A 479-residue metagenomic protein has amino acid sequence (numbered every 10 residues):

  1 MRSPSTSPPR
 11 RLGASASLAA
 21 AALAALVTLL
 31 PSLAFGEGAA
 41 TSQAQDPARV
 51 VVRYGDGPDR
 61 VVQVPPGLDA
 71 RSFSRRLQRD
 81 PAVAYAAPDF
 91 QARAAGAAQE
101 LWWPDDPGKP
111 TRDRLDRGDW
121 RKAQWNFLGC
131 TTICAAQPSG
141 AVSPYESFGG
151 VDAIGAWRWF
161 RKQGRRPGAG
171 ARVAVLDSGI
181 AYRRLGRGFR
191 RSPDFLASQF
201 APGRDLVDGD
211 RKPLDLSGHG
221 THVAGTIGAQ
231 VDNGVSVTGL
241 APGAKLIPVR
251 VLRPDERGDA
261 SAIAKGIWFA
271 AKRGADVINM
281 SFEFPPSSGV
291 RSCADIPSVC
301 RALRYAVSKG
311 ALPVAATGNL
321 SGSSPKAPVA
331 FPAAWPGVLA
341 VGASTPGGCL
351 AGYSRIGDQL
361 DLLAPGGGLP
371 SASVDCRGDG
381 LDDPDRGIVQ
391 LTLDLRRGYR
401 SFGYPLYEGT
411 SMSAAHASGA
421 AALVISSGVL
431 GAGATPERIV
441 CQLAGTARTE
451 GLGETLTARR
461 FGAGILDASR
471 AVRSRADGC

Functional and structural regions predicted by a protein language model:
M1-S15: N-terminal secretory signal peptides that target proteins for export/translocation
S17-S32: Bacterial N-terminal signal peptides
A34-G36, S42-A44: Boundary at the C-terminal end of the N-terminal hydrophobic targeting segment
A39, G55-G140: Autoinhibitory propeptides
A92-R93, S178-R187, V231-N233, L252-R253 (+6 more regions): Acidic glycine-/aspartate-rich tracts in secreted/extracellular proteins
E100-I247, L252, R257-G258, A262-R273 (+5 more regions): Active-site core segment of subtilase-fold serine proteases
D177, A311, A330-L423: Extracellular S/T/G-rich loop segment that most often corresponds to the catalytic His/Ser-adjacent loop
A271-F282, G289, A302, K309-A311 (+2 more regions): C-terminal subdomain of the subtilisin-like protease fold in secreted/lumenal serine endopeptidases
